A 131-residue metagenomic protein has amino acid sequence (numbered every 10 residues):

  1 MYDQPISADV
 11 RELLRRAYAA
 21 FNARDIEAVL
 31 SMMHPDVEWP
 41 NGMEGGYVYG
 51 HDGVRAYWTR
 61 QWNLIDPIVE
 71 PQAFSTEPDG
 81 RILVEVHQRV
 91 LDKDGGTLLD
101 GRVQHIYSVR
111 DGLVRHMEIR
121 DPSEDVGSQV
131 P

Functional and structural regions predicted by a protein language model:
M1-P5, D9, R55-P131: A beta-strand edge to alpha-helix "cap/lid" segment located at domain peripheries
S7-L14, A23-I26: Onset of an N-terminal alpha helix
A23-E38: Short, well-ordered alpha-helical segments enriched in acidic and aromatic residues
E38-V48, R60-L64, R120: A short gly/proline-enriched turn/hairpin at secondary-structure junctions
V48-H51, G101: Short, conserved loop/turn and helix-capping segments at secondary-structure boundaries that abut family-defining
